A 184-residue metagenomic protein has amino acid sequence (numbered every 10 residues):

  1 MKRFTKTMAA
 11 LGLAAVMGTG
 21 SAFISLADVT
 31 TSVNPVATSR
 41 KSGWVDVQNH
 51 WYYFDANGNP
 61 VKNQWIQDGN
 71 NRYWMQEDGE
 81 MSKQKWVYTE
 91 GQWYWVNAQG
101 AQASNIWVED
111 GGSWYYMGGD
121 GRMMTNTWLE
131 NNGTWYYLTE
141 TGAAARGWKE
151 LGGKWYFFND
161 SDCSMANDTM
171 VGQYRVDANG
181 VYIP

Functional and structural regions predicted by a protein language model:
K2-P184: Extracellular adhesion/carbohydrate-binding repeat motifs centered on closely spaced tryptophans
